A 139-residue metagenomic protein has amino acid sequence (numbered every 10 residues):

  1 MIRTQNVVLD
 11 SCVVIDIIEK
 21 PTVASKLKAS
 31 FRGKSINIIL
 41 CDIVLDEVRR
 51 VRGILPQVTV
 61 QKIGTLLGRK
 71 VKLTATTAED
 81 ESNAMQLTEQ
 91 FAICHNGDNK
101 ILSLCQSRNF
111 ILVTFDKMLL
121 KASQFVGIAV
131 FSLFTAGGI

Functional and structural regions predicted by a protein language model:
I2-T4, Q90, S107-I111, K117-I139: Acidic, PIN/NYN-like endoribonuclease modules and their adjacent C-terminal/linker elements
V8, V14, T114: Generic enzyme active-site microenvironment
L9, V23-L55, G68, L73-T76: PIN/NYN-family metal-dependent endoribonuclease catalytic core
V14-I15, L45, L119-L120: A generic structural signal for short hydrophobic patches within well-formed alpha-helices
L55-T59, A92, V130-S132: Short, hinge-like loop/turn segments at secondary-structure boundaries
K72-A78, V130-T135: Short acidic-hydrophobic, aromatic-tinged amphipathic segments that line or gate anion-handling sites
L73-K121: Active-site neighborhoods of divalent-metal-dependent phosphate/nucleic-acid chemistry enzymes
